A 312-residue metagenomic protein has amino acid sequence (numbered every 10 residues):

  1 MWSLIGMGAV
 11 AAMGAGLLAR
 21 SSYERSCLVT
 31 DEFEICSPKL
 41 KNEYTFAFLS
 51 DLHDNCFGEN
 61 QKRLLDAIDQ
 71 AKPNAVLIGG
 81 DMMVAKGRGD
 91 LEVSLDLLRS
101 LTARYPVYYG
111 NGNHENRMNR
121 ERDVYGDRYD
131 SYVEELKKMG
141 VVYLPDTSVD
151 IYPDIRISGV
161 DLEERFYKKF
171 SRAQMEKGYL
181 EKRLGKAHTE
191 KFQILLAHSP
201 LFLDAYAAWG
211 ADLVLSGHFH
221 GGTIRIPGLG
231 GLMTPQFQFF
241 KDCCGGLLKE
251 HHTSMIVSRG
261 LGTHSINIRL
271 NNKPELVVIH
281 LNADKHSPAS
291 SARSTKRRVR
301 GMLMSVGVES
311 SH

Functional and structural regions predicted by a protein language model:
M1-A9, S100, H286-H312: Short amphipathic, positively biased membrane-proximal segments that drive organelle/inner-membrane targeting
M1-L40, R300, H312: N-terminal membrane-anchoring alpha-helices
E34-A47, V141, S148-S158, K249-M255 (+1 more regions): Beta-strand-turn-beta hairpins that frame and shape the catalytic cleft of phosphate-ester-processing enzymes
E43-V142: Membrane-embedded segments
F48-S50, A75-D81, P106-N113, L144-D146 (+3 more regions): Active-site neighborhood of phospho(di)ester-bond hydrolases with catalytic His/Asp-centered motifs
M82-A85, N113-R117, E163-R165, P200-L201 (+2 more regions): Solvent-exposed loop/turn segments at secondary-structure junctions within structured extracellular/periplasmic domains
N119-G140, T147-S148, Y152-Q193, L203-D204 (+1 more regions): Binuclear metal-dependent hydrolase catalytic cores centered on His/Asp/Glu-rich metal-binding motifs
S199-H280, H286: Conserved beta-sheet core of the metallophosphoesterase superfamily
